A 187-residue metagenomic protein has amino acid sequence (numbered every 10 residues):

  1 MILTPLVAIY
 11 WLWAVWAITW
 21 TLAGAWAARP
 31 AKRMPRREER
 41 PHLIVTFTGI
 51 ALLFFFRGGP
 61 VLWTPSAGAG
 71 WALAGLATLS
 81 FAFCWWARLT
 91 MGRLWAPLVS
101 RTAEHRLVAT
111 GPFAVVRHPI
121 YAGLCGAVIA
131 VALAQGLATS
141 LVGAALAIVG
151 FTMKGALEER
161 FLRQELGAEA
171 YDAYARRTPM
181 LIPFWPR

Functional and structural regions predicted by a protein language model:
M1-A109, A127-R187: Membrane-anchoring alpha-helices and their flanking helix-loop junctions
T110, A114-A122: Histidine-centered phosphotransfer motif of kinases
